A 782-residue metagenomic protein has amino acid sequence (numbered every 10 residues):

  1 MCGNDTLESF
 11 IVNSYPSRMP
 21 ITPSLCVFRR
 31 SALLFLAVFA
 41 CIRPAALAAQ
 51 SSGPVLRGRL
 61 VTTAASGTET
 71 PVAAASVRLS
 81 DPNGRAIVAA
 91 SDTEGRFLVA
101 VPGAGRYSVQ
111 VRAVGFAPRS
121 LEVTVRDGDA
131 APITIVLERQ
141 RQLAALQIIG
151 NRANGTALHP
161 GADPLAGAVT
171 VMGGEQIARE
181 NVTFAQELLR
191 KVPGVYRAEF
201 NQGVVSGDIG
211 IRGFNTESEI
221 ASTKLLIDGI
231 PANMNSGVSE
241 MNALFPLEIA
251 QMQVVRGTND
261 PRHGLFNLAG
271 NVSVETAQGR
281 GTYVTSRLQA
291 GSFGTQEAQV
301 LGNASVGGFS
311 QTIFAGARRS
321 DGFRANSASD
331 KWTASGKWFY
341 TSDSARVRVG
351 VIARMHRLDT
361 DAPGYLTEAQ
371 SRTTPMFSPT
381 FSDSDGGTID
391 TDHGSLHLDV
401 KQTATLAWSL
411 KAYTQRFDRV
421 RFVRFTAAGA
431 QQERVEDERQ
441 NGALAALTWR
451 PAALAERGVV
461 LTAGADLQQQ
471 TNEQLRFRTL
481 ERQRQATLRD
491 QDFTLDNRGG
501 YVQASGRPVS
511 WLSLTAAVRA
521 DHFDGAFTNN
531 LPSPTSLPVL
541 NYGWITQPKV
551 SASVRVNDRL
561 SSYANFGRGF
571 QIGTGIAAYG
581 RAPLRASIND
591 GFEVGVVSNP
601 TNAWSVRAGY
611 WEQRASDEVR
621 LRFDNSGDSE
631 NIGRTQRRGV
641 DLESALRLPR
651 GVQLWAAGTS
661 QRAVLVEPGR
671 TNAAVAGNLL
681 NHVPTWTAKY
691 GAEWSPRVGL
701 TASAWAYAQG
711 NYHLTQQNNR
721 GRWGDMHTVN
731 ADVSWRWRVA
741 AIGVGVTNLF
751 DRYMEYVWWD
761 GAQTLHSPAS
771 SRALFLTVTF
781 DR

Functional and structural regions predicted by a protein language model:
V61-G67, A73-R78, P82, R112-V114 (+4 more regions): Short, acidic, small-residue-rich periplasmic hinge/interaction motif at the N-terminus of Gram-negative outer-membrane
A166-V169, Q186-N233: Extracytoplasmic beta-strand/coil segments of soluble accessory domains associated with Gram-negative outer-membrane
T223, I230-G257, E275-A277, P583: Short acidic/polar hinge/loop motifs at secondary-structure boundaries that mediate gating or recognition
T223, Q253, N259-P261, G270-A304 (+4 more regions): Short strand-turn segments of transmembrane beta-barrel domains in outer membranes, especially the first one or two
S292-R319, R324-P363, D385-A407, R507 (+3 more regions): Transmembrane beta-barrel wall of Gram-negative outer-membrane proteins
A407-V423, R555, S561-G569, A586-R647 (+3 more regions): Membrane-embedded beta-barrel scaffold of Gram-negative outer-membrane proteins
A453-Q469, Q491-R614, T659, E693 (+2 more regions): Structural signature of Gram-negative outer-membrane beta-barrels, strongest in the C-terminal barrel of TonB-dependent
S510-L514, H522-F523, E612-R614, N631-Q717 (+2 more regions): Gram-negative outer-membrane beta-barrel transporters
